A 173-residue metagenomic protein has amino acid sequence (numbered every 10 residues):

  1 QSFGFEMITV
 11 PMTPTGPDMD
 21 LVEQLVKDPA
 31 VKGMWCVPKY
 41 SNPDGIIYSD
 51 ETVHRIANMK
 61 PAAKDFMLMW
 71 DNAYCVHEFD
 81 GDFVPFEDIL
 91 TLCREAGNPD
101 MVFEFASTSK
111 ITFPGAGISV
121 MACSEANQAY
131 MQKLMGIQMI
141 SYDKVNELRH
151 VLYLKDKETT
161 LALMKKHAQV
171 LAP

Functional and structural regions predicted by a protein language model:
Q1-V37, H54: PLP-dependent aspartate aminotransferase-fold enzymes
I8-T9, S41-D44, A162-H167: Surface-exposed cleft-lining segments at the edges of enzyme active sites
T9, L68-W70, H150: Hydrophobic residues in well-ordered beta-strands that form the structural core
P11, P38, N72, A106 (+1 more regions): Active-site proximal loops enriched in glycine and acidic residues that flank catalytic Cys/His/Asp and coordinate
M19-P29, S41, I46-L68, N72-P114: Active-site pre-lysine segment of PLP-dependent enzymes
K32-V37, M69, V120-A122: Structural motif
W35-S41, E158-T159: Short glycine/proline-rich turn/loop motifs
T91-A172: Conserved core segment of the aminotransferase class I/II
